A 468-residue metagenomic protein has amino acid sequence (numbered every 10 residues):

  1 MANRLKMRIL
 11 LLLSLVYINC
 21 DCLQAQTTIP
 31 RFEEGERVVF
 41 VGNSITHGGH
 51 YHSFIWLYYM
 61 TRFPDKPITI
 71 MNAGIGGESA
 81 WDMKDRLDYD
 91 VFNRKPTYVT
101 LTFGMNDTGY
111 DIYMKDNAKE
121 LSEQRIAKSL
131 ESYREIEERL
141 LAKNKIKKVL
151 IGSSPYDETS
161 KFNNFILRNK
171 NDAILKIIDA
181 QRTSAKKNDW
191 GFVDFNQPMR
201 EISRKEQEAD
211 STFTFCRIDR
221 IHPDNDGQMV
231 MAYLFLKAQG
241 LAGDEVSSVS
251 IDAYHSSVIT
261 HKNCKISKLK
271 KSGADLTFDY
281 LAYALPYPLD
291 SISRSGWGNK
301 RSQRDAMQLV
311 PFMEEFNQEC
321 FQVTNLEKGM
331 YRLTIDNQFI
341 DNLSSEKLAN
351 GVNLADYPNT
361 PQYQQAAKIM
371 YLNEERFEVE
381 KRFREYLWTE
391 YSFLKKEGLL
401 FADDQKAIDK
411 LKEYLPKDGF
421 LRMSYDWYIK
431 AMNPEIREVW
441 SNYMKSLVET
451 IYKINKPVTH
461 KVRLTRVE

Functional and structural regions predicted by a protein language model:
M1-T28: Bacterial Sec-dependent N-terminal signal peptides
M7, L23-A25, H47, Y110-D111 (+1 more regions): A generic signature of intrinsically disordered, low-complexity regions enriched in glycine/proline and charged/polar
L10, L15, R37, F213-F215: Short, functionally important structural connectors and interaction interfaces within domains
Q26-V38: Membrane/wall-proximal cationic-aromatic binding patches
F32, S53-T69, E78-M229, Y233-E468: Alpha-helical cap/lid subdomain in secreted, periplasmic, or secretory-pathway luminal O-acyl-processing enzymes
E36-H50, G76-S79: Catalytic nucleophile-elbow at a beta strand-turn-alpha helix junction centered on a G-D-S/GDSL motif, marking
